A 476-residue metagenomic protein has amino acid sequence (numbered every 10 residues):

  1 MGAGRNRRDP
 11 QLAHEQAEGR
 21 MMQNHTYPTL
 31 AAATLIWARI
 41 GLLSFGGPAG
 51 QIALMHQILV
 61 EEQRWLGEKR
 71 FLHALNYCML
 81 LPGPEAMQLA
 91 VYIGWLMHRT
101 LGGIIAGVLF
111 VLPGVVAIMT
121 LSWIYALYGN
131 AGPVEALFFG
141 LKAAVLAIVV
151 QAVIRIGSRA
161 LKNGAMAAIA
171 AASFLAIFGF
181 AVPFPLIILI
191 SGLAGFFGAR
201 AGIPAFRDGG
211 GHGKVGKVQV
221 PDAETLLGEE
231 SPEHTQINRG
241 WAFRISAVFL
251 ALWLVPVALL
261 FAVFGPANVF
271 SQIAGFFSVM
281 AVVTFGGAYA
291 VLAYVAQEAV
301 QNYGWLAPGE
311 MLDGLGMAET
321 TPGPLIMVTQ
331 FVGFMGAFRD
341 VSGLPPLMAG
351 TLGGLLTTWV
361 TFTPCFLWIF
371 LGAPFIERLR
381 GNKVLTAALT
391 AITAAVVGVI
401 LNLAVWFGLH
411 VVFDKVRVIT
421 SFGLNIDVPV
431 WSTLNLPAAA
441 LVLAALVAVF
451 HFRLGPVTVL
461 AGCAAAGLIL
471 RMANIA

Functional and structural regions predicted by a protein language model:
G2-D9, H14: Low-complexity basic/metal-binding stretches
E15-L81, Y92-T321, L325-A476: Multi-pass membrane proteins that catalyze or facilitate reactions on polyprenyl-/lipid-phosphate substrates and their
Q88-L89: Alpha-helical membrane segments and adjacent membrane-interface helices in multi-pass membrane proteins
